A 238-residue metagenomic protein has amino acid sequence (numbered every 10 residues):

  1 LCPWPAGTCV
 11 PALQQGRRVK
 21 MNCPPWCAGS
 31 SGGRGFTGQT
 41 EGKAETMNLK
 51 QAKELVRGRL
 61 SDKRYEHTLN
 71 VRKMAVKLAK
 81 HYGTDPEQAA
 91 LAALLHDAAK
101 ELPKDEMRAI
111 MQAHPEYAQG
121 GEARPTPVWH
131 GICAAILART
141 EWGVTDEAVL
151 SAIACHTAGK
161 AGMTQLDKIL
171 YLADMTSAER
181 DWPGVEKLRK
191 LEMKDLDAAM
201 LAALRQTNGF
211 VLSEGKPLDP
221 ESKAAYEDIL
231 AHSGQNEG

Functional and structural regions predicted by a protein language model:
L1-A44: Classical nucleotidyltransferase
L13-Q14, G32, K80, R139-T140 (+1 more regions): Short polybasic/polar patches that bind polyanions
W26-G42, Q51, S222-Q235: Short, basic/aromatic-enriched C-terminal tail that caps enzymatic domains
K53-G58, V76-L204: Divalent metal-dependent catalytic cores for phosphoryl transfer on phosphate-bearing substrates
H67: N-terminal glycine-rich anion-binding loops that anchor highly charged ligand groups
A178-W182, E186-G238: A structured, mid-to-C-terminal "fold-capping" secondary-structure block
